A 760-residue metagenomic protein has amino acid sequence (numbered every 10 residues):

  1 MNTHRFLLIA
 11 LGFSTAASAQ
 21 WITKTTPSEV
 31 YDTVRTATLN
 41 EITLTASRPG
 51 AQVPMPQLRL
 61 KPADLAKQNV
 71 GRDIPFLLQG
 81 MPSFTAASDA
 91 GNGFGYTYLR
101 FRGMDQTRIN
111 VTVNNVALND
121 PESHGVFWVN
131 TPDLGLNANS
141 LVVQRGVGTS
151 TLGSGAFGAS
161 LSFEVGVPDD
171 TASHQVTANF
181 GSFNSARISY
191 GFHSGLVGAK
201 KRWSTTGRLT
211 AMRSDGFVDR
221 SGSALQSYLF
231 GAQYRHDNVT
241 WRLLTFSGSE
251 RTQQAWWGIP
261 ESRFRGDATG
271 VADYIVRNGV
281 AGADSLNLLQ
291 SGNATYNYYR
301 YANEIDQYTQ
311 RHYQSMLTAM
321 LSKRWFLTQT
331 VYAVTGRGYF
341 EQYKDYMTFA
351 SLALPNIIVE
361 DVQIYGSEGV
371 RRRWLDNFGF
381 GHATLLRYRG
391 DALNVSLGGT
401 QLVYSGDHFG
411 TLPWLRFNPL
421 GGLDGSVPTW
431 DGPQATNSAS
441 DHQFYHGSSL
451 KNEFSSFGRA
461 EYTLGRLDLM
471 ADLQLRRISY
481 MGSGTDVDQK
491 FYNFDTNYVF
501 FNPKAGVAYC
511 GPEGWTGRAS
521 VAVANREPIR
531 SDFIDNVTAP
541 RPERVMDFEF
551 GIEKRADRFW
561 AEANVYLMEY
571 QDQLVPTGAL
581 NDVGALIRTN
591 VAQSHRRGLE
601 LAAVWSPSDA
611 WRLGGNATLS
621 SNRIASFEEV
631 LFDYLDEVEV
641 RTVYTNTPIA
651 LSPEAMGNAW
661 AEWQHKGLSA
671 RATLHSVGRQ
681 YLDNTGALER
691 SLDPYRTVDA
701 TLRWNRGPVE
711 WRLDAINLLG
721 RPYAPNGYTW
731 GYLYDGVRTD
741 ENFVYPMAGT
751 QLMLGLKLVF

Functional and structural regions predicted by a protein language model:
T23-T25, T36-V70, Y98: N-terminal periplasmic "start-of-domain" segments of outer-membrane beta-barrel proteins
P75-A117: Extracytoplasmic beta-strand/coil segments of soluble accessory domains associated with Gram-negative outer-membrane
A117-R145, E164, R263: Short acidic/polar hinge/loop motifs at secondary-structure boundaries that mediate gating or recognition
V147-S150, A159-L196, R208-D219, T673 (+1 more regions): Short strand-turn segments of transmembrane beta-barrel domains in outer membranes, especially the first one or two
F180-R213, V218-W257, S262-G266, Y313-R324: Transmembrane beta-barrel wall of Gram-negative outer-membrane proteins
F326-Y332, C510, T516-A522, R541-E628: Membrane-embedded beta-barrel scaffold of Gram-negative outer-membrane proteins
T463-R466, L567-E569, T589-T685, G755-V759: Gram-negative outer-membrane beta-barrel transporters
N616, S621, H675-L682, R703-F760: C-terminal beta-signal and adjacent terminal beta-strands/loops of Gram-negative outer-membrane beta-barrel proteins
